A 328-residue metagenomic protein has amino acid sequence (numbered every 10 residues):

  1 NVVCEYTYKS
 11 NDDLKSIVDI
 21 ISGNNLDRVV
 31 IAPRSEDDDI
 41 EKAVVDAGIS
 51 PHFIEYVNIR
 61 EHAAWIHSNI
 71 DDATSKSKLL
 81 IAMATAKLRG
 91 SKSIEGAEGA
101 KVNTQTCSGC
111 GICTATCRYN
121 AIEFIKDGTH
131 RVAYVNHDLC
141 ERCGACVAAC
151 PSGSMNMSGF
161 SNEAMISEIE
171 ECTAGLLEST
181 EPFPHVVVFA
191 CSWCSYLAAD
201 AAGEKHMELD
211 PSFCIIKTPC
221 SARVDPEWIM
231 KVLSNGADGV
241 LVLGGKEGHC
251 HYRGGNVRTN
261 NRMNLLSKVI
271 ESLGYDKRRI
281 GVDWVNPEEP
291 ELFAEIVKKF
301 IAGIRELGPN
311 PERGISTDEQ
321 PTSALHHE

Functional and structural regions predicted by a protein language model:
N1-D72, K217-F293: Cofactor-cradling patches in redox/metallo enzymes
N1-V2, G203-I215: Short helix-loop-beta junction
V29, C107-C113, C117, C140-C146 (+4 more regions): Short cysteine clusters
K78-A97, G308: A charged, well-structured terminal subsegment
R89-I112, T116, N120-R142, M155-G175 (+2 more regions): Ferredoxin-like iron-sulfur electron-transfer modules
T106, E163-E170, G175-P182, V187 (+1 more regions): Feature of Fe-S/electron-transfer and energy-metabolism proteins that preferentially highlights extended coupling
S192-M207: Redox- and metal-dependent alpha/beta enzyme cores, enriched for Fe-S-associated oxidoreductases and cofactor-handling
K277-E328: Divalent-metal-activated hydrolytic enzyme cores
